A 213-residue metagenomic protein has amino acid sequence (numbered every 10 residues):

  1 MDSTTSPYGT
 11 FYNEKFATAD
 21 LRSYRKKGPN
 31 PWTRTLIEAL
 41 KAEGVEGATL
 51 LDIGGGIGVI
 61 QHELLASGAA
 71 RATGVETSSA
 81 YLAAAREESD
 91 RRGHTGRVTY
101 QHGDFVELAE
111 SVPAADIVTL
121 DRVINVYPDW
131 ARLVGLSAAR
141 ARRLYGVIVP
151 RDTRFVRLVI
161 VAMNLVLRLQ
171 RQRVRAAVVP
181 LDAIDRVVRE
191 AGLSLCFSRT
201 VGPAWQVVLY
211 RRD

Functional and structural regions predicted by a protein language model:
M1-E43: Conserved class I S-adenosyl-L-methionine
I57-G68: Conserved SAM-binding loop of SAM-dependent methyltransferases across substrates and taxa, primarily the Class I
S78: Conserved SAM/SAH-binding beta-strand->alpha-helix loop
A85-R86: Conserved SAM-binding loop
H94-F105: Conserved SAM-binding strand-loop segment of SAM-dependent methyltransferases
I117-D129: A short SAM/SAH-binding and catalytic strip from SAM-dependent methyltransferases
Y127-S137: A short, conserved alpha-helix within the catalytic core of class I
R142-R151: Conserved beta-strand signature within the Rossmann-like core of class I S-adenosyl-L-methionine
